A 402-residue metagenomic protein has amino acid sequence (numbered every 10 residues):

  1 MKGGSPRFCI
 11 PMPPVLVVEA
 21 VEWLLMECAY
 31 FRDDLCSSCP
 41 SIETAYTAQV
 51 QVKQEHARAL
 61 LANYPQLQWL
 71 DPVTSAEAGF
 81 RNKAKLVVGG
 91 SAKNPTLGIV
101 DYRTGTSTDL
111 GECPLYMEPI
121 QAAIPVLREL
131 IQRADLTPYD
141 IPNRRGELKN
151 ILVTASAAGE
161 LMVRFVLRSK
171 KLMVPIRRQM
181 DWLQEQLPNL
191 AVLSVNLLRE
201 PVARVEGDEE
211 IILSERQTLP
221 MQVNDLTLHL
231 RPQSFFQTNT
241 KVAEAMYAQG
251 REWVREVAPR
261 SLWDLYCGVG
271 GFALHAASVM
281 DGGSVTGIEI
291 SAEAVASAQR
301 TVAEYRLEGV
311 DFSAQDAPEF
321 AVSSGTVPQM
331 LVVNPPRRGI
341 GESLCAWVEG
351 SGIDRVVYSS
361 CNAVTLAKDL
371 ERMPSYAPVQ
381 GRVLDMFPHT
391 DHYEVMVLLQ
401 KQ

Functional and structural regions predicted by a protein language model:
K2-V15, A20-E22, L172-R177, D181-Q402: Rossmann-like S-adenosyl-L-methionine
W23-Y30: Short, intrinsically disordered, charge-biased short linear motifs at domain edges
L25, S37-R144, S156-A158, K170: Extended interfacial segments that mediate partner engagement and assembly in macromolecular machines
C28, C36-C39, C113, C267-G270 (+1 more regions): Disulfide-bonded cysteines in secreted/extracellular proteins and peptides
E77-R81, L148-N150, W263, V269: Feature of Fe-S/electron-transfer and energy-metabolism proteins that preferentially highlights extended coupling
N82, L161, P259-R260: Nucleotide donor/acceptor-binding cores
G89, V153, G159-R168, T227-R231: Short, aliphatic-rich beta-strand segments
